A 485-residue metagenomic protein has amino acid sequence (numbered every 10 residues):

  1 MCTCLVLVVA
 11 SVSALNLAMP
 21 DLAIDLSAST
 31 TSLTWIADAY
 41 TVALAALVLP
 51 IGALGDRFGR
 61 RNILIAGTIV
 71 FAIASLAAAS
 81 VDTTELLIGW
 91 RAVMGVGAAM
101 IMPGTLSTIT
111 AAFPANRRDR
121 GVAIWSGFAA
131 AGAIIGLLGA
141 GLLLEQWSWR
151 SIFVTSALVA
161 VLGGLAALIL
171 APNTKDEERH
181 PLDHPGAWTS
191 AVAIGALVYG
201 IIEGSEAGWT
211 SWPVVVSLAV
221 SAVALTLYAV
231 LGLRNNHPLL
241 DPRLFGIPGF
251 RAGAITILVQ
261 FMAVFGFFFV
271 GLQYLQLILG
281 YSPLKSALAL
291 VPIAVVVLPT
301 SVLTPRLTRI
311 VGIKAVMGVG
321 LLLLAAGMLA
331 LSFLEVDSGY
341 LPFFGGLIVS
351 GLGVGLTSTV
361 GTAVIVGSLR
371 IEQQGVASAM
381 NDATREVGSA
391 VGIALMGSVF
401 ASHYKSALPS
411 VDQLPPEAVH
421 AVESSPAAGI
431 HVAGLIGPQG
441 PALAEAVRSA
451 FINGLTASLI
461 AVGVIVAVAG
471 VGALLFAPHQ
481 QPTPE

Functional and structural regions predicted by a protein language model:
M1-L44, V48, S148, T155-A157 (+4 more regions): Transmembrane core module of solute transporters
V6, D38, V42, I69 (+6 more regions): Transmembrane alpha-helical cores of Major Facilitator Superfamily
L22-A23, L54-G55, L142-W147, I201 (+4 more regions): Interfacial helix-cap and linker-helix signal at transmembrane-aqueous boundaries of multi-pass secondary transporters
S32, R117-I124, Q373-M380: Cytoplasmic loop-to-transmembrane helix junctions
A45-A46, L76, I134, A191 (+3 more regions): Hydrophobic/small/kink-forming positions within alpha-helical transmembrane segments of polytopic membrane proteins
V48-G186, W212, D337: Helix-loop-helix hairpins in multi-pass membrane proteins, especially solute transporters
A157-D176, A193-I202, S221-N235, G472-A477: C-terminal membrane-cytosol helix-exit motif in multi-pass small-molecule transporters
L162, V364-G367, M380, T384-A477 (+1 more regions): Hydrophobic transmembrane architecture of multi-pass small-molecule transporters
